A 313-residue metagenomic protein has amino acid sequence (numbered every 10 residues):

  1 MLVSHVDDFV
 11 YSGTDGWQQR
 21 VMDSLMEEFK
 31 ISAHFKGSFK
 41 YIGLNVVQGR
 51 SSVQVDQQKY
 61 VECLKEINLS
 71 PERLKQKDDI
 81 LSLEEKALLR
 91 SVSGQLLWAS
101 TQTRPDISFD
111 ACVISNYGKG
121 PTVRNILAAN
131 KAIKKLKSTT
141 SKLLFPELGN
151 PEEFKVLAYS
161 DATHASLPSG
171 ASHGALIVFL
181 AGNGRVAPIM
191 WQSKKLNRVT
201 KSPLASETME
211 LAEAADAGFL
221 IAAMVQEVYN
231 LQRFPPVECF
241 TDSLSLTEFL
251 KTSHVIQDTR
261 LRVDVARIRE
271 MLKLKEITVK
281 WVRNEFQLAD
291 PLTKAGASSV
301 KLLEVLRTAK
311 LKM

Functional and structural regions predicted by a protein language model:
M1-F29, N45-Q54, N116-V123, S245-D258: Catalytic palm subdomain of template-directed nucleic-acid polymerases, centered on the conserved carboxylate motif
M1-V6, S12-G13, Q18-M22, E28 (+4 more regions): Active-site palm subdomain of RNA-directed nucleic acid polymerases
D7, L25, G43, V61 (+10 more regions): Mobile genetic element proteins and their domesticated derivatives, centered on retroelements and DNA transposons
V10-V61, I133, K137-P146, A266 (+2 more regions): Polymerase palm active-site segment centered on the conserved acidic dipeptide of motif C
K36-S141, R283, L292: C-terminal reverse transcriptase regions that engage the nucleic-acid substrate
Y117, K155, N197-M313: RNase H-like nuclease module associated with reverse transcription
E153-P168: Two-metal-ion RNase H-like nuclease active-site motif
F179-M209: A short, polar/acidic, helix/strand-boundary loop motif
